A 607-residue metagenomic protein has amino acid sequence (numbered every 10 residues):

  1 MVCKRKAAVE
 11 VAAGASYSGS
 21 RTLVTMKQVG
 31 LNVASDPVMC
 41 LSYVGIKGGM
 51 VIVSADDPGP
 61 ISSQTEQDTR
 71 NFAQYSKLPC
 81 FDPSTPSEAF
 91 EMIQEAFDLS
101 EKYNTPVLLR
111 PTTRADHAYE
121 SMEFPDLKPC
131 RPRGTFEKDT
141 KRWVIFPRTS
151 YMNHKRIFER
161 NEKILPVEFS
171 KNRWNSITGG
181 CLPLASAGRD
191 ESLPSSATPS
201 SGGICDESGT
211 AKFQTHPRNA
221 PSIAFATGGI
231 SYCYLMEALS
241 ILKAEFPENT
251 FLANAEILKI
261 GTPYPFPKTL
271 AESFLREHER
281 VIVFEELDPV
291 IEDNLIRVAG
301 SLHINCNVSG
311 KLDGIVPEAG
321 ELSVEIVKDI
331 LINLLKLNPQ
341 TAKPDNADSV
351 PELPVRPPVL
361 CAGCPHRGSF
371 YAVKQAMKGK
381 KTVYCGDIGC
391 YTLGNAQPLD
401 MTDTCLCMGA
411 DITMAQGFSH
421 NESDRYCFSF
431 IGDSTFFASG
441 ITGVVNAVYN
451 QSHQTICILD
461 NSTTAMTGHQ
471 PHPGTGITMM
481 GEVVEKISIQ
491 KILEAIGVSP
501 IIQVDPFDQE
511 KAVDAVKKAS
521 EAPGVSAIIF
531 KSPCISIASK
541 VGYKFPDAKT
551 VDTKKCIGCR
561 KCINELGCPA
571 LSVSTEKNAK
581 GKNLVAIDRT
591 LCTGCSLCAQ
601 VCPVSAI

Functional and structural regions predicted by a protein language model:
M1-C3, G45-A55, R133-K141, Q451-S462 (+2 more regions): A glycine-rich helix N-cap at a beta->alpha junction
M1-P86, E91, R114, A211 (+2 more regions): Thiamine diphosphate
V11-G14, A34-V38, P60-Q67, M92-E95 (+15 more regions): Short acidic, glycine/serine/threonine-rich loops at helix termini
T25-M26, V51-A55, L108-R114, A226 (+4 more regions): Short beta-strand segments
A55-G59, S76-F81, E279, K311-V316 (+5 more regions): Short beta-alpha connecting loops at secondary-structure transitions that line or flank enzyme active sites
D57-P106, T112, E137-T140, I145-T149 (+4 more regions): Conserved thiamine diphosphate
S62, N395-A527, A538-V541: Thiamine diphosphate
P83-C181, D206-L360, P365-H366, S532-I607: Flexible, low-complexity linker and terminal segments
